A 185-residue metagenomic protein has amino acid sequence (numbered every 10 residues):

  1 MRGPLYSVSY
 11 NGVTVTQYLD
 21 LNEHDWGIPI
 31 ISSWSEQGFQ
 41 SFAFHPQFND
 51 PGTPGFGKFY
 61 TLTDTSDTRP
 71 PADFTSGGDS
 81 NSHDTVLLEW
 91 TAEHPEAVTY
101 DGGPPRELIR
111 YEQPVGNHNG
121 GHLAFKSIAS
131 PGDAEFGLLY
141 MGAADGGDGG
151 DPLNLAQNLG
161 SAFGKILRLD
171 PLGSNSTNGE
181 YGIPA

Functional and structural regions predicted by a protein language model:
M1-D151: Acidic, Gly/Ser/Thr-rich repeat motifs that build Ca2+-stabilized beta-propeller blades
S33, L159, S174-T177: Short, flexible coil/turn micro-motifs enriched in small/turn-prone residues
E93-E96, D170-S174: Intrinsically disordered, low-complexity regulatory tails flanking kinase catalytic domains
E96-G102, S176-A185: Blade/loop signatures of beta-propeller domains
N154-A162, G179: Short, contiguous, pocket-lining structural segments that sit at or immediately flank catalytic/ligand-binding sites
